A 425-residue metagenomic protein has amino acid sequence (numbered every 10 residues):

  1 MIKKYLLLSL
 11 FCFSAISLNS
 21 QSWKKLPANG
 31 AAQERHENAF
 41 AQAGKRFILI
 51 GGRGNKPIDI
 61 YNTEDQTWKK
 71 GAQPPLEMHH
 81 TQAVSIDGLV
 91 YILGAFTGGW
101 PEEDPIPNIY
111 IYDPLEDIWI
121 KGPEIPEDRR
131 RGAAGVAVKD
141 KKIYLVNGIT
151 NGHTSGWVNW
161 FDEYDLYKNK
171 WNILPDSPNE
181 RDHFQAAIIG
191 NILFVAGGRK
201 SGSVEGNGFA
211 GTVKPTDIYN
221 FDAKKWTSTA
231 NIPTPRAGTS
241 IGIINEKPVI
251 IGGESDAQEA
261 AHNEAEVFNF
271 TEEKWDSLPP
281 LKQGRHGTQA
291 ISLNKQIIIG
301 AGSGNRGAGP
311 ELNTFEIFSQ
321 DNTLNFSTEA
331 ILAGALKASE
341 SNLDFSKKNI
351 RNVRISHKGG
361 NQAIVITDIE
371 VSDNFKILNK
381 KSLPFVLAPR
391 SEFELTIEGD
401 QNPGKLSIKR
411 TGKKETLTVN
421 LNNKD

Functional and structural regions predicted by a protein language model:
M1-S22: Bacterial Sec-dependent N-terminal signal peptides
K4-L6, P27, P123, Y144 (+15 more regions): Residue-level detector of intrinsically disordered/flexible regions characterized by low predicted structural confidence
L10, D59, T81, F345-S346 (+1 more regions): Alpha-helix capping and helix-coil boundary motifs
I16, G152, G202, G206 (+7 more regions): Intrinsically disordered, low-complexity, compositionally biased regions/tails
S20-S327: Kelch-like beta-propeller repeat domains
L324-D425: Feature for long, exposed domains in two main contexts
